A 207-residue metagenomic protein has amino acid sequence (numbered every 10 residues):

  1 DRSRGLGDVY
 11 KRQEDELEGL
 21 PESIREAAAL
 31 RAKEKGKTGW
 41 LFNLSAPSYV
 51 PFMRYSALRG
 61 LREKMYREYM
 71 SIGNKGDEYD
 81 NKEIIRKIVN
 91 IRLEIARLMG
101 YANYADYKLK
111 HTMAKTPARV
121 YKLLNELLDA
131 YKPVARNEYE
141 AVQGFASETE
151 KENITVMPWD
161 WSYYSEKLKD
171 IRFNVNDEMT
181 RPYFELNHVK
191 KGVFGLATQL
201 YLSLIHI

Functional and structural regions predicted by a protein language model:
D1-Y10, H206: Single conserved hydrophobic/aromatic residue that forms the stacking wall/gate of nucleotide- or nucleobase-binding
G5, I91, G192-V193: Short Gly/charged-rich anion-binding patches and loops
D8-W159: Conserved functional hotspot residues or short segments at active or partner-binding sites across diverse domains
Q13, L202-I205: Short, compositionally biased segments
L109-T116, M179-L186, L204: Conserved short loop/turn motifs at secondary-structure junctions
L124-V134, E185-Y201: Zn2+-dependent metallopeptidase catalytic core
Y139-A146, Y164, D177, V193-L196: ...captures the hydrophobic TM-helix bundle architecture rather than a specific catalytic motif, and can also fire on
S165-P182: A short, surface-exposed helix-loop junction/capping segment
